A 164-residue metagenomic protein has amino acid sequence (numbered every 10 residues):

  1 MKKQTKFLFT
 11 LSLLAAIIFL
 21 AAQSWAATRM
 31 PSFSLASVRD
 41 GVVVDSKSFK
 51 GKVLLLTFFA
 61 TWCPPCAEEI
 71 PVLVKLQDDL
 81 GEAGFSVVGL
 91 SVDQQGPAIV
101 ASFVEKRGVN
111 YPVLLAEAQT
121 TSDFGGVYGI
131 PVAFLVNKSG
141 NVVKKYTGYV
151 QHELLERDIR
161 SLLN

Functional and structural regions predicted by a protein language model:
K2-S12: Bacterial N-terminal signal peptides that target proteins for export
T10-L20: Bacterial N-terminal signal peptides
A22-S46: N-terminal "domain-start" segment that seeds a small globular fold
F33, F49, F58-F59, F103 (+1 more regions): Conserved hydrophobic/aromatic "anchor" residues that stabilize well-ordered secondary structure elements
K52-L54, F58-W62, G129: Short pre-active-site segment immediately N-terminal to redox-active cysteine/selenocysteine motifs in thiol-based
F58-K75: Conserved redox-active cysteine motifs that mediate thiol-disulfide chemistry, especially di-cysteine Cys-X(1-2)-Cys
E68, D78-E117, I130: Conserved segment of the thioredoxin-like fold in thiol-based oxidoreductases
S102-V109, L115-R160: Thiol/disulfide oxidoreductase modules built on the thioredoxin-like
